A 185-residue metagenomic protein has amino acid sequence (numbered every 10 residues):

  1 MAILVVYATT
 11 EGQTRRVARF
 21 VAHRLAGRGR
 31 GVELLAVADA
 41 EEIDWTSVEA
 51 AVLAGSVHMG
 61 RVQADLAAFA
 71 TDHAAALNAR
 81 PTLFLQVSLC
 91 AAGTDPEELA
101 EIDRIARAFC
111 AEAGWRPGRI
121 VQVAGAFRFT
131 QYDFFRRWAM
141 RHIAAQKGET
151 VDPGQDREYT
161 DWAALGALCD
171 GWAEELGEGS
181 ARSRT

Functional and structural regions predicted by a protein language model:
A2-R28: N-terminal beta1-alpha1 ligand-phosphate binding loop
A8-T9, G55-S56, V87: Glycine-rich His-Gly loop
T10-E11, D39, L89, F127: Short, glycine/serine-rich, charged loops/turns that create anion-binding and catalytic segments at active sites
R16, R28, E33, H58-T185: FMN-binding flavodoxin-like domain, especially the glycine-rich phosphate-binding loop
R30-E42: A short, well-structured beta->alpha microelement
W45-T46, L77: A short, aliphatic-rich alpha-helical micro-motif
